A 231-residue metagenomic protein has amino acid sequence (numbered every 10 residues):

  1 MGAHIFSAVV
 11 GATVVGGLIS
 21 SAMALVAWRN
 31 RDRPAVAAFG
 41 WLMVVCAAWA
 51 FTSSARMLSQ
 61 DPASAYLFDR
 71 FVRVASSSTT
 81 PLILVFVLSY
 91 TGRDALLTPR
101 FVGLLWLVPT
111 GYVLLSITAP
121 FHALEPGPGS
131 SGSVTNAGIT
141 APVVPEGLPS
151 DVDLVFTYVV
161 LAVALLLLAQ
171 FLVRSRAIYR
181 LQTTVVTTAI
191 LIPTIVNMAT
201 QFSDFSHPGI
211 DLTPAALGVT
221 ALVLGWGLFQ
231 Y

Functional and structural regions predicted by a protein language model:
M1-I19, P149-T157: Hydrophobic transmembrane alpha-helical segments in integral membrane proteins
G2, A48-A75, S89-D94, T118-I139 (+1 more regions): Helix-loop junctions on the outward
F6, V10, V36, G40-M43 (+3 more regions): Interfacial "cap-and-anchor" motif at the non-cytosolic start of specific transmembrane alpha-helices
V15-I19, F71-L82, F156-V159, A215-T220: Membrane-embedded alpha-helical segments of multi-pass membrane proteins, especially the transmembrane helices
S20-W28, S77-W106, A162-A169: Internal transmembrane alpha-helix with an interfacial aromatic "cap," most often the third helix
A27-V36, P62-Y66, Y90-L97, L165-T184 (+1 more regions): Transmembrane alpha-helical segments that serve as helix-helix packing and pore/cofactor-lining elements in multipass
T91-S150, Q182-T188: The cytoplasmic-loop to transmembrane-helix boundary for the fourth helix
